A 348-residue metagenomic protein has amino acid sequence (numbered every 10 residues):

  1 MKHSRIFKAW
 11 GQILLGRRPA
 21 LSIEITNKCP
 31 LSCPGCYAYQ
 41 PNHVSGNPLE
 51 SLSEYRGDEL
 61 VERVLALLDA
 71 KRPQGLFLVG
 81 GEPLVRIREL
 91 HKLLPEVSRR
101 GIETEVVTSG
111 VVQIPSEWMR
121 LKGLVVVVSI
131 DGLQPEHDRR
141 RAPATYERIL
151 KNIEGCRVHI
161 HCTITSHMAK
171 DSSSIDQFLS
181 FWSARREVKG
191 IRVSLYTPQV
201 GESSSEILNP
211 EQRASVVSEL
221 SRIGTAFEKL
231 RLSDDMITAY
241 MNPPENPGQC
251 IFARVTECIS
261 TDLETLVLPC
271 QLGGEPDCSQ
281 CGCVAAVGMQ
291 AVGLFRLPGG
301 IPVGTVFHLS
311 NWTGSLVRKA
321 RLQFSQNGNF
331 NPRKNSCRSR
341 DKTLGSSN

Functional and structural regions predicted by a protein language model:
M1-E117, S310: Conserved alpha-helical substructure of the radical SAM core
M1-E50, D69, P243-T256, C278-C281 (+1 more regions): N-terminal pre-core extensions flanking Radical SAM catalytic domains
A38, R139-A142, C283: Phosphate-coordinating loops and pocket residues in cytosolic domains that bind phosphorylated ligands
Q40, G80, I130, L195 (+1 more regions): Residues that line or immediately flank small-molecule/substrate-binding pockets and catalytic motifs
N47-P48, D69, R100, K122-E257 (+2 more regions): Radical SAM enzyme [4Fe-4S]-AdoMet core and its adjacent flexible, acidic and glycine-rich loops/tails across
V85, P135-E136, Q290: Short glycine-rich, flexible loops that bind phosphorylated cofactors or substrates
T256, T261-N329: Membrane-interface junctions of multi-pass transporters
